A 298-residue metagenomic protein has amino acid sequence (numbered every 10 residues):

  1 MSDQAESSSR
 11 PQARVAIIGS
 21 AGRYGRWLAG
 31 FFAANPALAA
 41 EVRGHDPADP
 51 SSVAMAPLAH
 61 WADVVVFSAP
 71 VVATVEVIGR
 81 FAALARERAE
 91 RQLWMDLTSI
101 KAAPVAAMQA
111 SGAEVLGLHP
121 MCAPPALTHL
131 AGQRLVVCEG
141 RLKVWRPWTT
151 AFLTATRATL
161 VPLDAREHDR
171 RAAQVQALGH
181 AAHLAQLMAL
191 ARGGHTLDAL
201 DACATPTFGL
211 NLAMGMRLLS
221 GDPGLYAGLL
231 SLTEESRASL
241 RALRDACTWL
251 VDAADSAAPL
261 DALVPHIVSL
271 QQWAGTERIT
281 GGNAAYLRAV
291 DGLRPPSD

Functional and structural regions predicted by a protein language model:
S2-H60: NAD(P)+-binding Rossmann beta1-loop-alpha1 motif at the extreme N-terminus of oxidoreductases
Q12, R91, G132: Phosphate-coordination loops involved in phosphoryl transfer and adenosine-cofactor binding
G30-A34, G79, A83, A106-A110: Short, well-ordered alpha-helices that flank and scaffold nucleotide-derived cofactor binding pockets
P57-L84: Rossmann-like NAD(P)-binding element
A85-P104: ADP-ribose/adenylate-binding Rossmann-like module
I100-K101, A107-A172: Rossmann-fold dinucleotide-binding core
D164-D298: An accessory alpha-helical subdomain
